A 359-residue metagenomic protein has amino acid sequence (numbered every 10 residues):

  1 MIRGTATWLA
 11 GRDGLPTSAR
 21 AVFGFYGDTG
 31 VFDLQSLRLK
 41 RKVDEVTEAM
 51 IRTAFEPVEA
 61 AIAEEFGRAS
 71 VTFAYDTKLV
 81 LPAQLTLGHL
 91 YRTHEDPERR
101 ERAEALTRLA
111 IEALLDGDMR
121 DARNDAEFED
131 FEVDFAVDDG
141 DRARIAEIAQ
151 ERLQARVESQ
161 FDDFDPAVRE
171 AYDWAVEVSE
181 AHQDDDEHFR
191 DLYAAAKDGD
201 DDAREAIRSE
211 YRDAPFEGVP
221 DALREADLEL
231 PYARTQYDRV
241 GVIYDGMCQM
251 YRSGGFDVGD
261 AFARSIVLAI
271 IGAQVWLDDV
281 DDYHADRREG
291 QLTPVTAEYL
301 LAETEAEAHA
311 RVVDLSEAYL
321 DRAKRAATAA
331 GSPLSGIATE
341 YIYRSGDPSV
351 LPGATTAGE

Functional and structural regions predicted by a protein language model:
I2-E98, R102-R123: N-terminal domain-start signal
A54-F55, I62-Y91, T107, A143-D279 (+3 more regions): All-alpha helical catalytic cores of prenyl diphosphate-utilizing isoprenoid enzymes
D76-V80, H89-E104, E127-D134, D141 (+6 more regions): Hydrophobic/basic alpha-helical segments enriched in Actinobacteria
P97, L106, A113-R152, T293: Aspartate-rich (DDxxD/NDxxD/DxxxD) Mg2+/diphosphate-binding motifs and their adjoining helix-loop segments
I111-L114, V176, E180, I271 (+2 more regions): Generic structural signal for well-ordered, non-transmembrane alpha-helical segments in soluble/cytosolic regions
Y283-E298: Active/binding-pocket-proximal capping segment
T296-S349: C-terminal structured domain segments
T356-E359: Long, compositionally biased intrinsically disordered regions
